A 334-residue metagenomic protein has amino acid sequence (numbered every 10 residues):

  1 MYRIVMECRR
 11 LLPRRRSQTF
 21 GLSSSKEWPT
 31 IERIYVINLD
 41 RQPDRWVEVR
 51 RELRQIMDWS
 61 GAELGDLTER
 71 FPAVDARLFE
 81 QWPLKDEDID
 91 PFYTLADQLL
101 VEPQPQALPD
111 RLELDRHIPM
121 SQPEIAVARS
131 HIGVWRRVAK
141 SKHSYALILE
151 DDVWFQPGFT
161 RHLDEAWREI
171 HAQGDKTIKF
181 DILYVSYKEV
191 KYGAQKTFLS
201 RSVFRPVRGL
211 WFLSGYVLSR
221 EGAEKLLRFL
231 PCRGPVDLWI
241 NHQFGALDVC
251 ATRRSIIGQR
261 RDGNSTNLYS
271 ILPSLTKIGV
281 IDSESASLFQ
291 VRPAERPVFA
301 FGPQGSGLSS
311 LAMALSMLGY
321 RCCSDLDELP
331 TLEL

Functional and structural regions predicted by a protein language model:
Y2-L149, V153-V291: An acidic/histidine-cluster motif and surrounding catalytic segment that typifies divalent-metal-assisted enzyme active
L288-L334: PAPS-dependent sulfotransferase catalytic core
